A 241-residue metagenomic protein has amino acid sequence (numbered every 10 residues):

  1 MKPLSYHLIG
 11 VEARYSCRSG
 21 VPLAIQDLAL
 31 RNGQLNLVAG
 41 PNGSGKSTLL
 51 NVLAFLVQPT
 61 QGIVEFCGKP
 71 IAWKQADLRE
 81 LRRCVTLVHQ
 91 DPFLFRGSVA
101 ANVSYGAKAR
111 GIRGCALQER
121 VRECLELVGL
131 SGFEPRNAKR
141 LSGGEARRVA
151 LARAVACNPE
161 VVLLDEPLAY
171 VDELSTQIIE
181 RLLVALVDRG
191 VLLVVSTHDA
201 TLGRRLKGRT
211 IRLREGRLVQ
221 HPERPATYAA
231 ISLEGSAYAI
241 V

Functional and structural regions predicted by a protein language model:
A54: Helix-to-loop junction immediately C-terminal to a conserved catalytic motif
G62-W73, L81: Conserved ABC transporter NBD signature motif
C115-F133: Conserved ABC ATPase "signature" region
N137-L141, E145: Conserved ABC ATPase signature
L151: Hydrophobic anchor residue at the start of the ABC signature
N158: Conserved catalytic motifs of ABC-family nucleotide-binding domains
V162-E166: Catalytic Walker B motif of ABC-type/P-loop ATPase nucleotide-binding domains
